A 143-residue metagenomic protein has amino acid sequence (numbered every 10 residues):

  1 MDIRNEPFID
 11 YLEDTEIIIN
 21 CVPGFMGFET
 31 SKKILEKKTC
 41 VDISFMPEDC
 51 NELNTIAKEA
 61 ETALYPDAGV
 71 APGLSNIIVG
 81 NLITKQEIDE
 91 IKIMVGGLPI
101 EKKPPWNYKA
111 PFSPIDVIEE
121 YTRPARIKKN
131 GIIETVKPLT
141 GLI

Functional and structural regions predicted by a protein language model:
D2-D14, M26: Conserved Rossmann-fold cofactor-binding substructure of NAD(P)-dependent oxidoreductases
I3, G24, S44-C50, G69-A71: Short, acidic/turn-prone active-site loops that include or flank metal/cofactor- and phosphate-binding residues
D10, E29-K32, T55: Alpha-helical segments flanking ligand/cofactor-binding loops in enzyme cores
L12-I18, L35-C40: Short acidic/histidine-rich motifs immediately flanking catalytic phosphotransfer sites in two-component signaling
I17-K33, P47-D49: Beta-loop-alpha module in the N-terminal Rossmann-like domain of NAD(P)-dependent dehydrogenases, especially those
I43-P66: Rossmann-fold NAD(P)-binding glycine/threonine-rich loop
G73-I91: Oxidoreductase and adenylate-handling cofactor-binding alpha/beta cores
Q86-I143: Active-site-lining helix/loop region of Rossmann-like oxidoreductase modules
